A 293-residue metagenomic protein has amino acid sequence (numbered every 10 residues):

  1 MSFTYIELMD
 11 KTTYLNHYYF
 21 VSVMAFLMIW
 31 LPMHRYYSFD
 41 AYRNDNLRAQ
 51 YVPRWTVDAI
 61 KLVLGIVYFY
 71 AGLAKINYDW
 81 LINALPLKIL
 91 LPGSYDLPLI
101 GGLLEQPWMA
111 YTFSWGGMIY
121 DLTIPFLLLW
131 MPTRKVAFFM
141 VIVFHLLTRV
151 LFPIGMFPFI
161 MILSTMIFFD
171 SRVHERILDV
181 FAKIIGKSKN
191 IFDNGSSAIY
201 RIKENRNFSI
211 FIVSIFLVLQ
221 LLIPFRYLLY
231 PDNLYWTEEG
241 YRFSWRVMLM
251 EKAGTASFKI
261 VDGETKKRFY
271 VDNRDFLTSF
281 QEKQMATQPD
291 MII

Functional and structural regions predicted by a protein language model:
L8-Y18, E105-W108, T148-F157: Membrane-interface helix caps and helix-loop-helix hairpins in membrane proteins
K11-Y19, L31-R43: Transmembrane alpha-helix boundary signature
M24-L31, R54-N77, V213-Q220: Alpha-helical transmembrane segments of multi-pass integral membrane proteins
S38-T56, E175-R206: Membrane-interfacial, low-structure loops and terminal tails that flank and connect transmembrane helices in multi-pass
K61, G65-I119: Membrane-interfacial catalytic/cofactor-binding modules of polytopic membrane enzymes
T112-S171, L228, W236: Membrane-water interface signatures at transmembrane helix termini and the short loops that connect adjacent helices
I199-Y230: Internal/C-terminal transmembrane anchor helices
E238-I293: Extracytosolic and intramembrane catalytic regions of membrane-associated proteins in envelope/secretory systems
